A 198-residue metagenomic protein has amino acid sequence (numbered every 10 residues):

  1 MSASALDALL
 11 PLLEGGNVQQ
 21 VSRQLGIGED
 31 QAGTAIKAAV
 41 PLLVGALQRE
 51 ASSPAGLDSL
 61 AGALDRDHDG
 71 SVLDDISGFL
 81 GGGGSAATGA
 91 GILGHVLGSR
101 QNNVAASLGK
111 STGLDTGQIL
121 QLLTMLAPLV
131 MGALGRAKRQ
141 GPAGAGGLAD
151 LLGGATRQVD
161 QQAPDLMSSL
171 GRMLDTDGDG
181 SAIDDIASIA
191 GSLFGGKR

Functional and structural regions predicted by a protein language model:
M1-R198: A structural "flexibility-hinge" signal
